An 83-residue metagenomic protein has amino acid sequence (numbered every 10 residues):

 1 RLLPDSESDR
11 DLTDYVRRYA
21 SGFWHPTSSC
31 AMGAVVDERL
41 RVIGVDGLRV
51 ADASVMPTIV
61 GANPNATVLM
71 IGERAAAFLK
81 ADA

Functional and structural regions predicted by a protein language model:
R1-T67, A75-A83: FAD-dependent oxidoreductase catalytic-site/capping-region signature
